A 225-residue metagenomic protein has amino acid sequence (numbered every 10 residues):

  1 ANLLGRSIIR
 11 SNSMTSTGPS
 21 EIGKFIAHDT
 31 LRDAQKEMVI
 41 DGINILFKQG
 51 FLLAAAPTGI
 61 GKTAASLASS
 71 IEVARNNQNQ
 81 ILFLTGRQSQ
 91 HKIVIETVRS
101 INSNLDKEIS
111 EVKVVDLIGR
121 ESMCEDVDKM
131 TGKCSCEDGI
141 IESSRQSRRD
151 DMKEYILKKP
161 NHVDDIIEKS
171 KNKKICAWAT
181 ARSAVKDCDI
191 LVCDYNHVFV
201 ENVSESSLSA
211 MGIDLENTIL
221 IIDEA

Functional and structural regions predicted by a protein language model:
L3-F25, D29-D33, N77-L191, Y195-F199: A substrate-engagement module of RecA-like helicase motors
D29-L46: N-terminal pre-P-loop "Q-motif" helix
I43-N44, T63-N77, T97-S100: Walker A/P-loop NTP-binding motif
K48-S69: Walker A/P-loop
F51, Q80, I190, I219-L220: Hydrophobic "anchor" residues on beta-strands that sit immediately upstream of conserved functional sites
A179-D189, S204-T218: Short basic/glycine-enriched coil/helix segment immediately N-terminal to the Walker B
H197, I213-A225: SF2 helicase catalytic motif II
